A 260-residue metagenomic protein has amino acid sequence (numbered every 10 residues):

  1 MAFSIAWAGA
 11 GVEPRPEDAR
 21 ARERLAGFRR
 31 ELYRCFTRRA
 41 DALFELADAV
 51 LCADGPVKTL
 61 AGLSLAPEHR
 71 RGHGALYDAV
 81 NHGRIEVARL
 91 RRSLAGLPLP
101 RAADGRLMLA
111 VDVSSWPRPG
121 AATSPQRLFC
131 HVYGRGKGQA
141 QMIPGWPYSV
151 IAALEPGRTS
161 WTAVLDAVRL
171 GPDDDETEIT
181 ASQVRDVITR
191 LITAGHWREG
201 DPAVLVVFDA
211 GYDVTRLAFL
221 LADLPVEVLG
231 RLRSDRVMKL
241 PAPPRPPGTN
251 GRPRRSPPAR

Functional and structural regions predicted by a protein language model:
A2-N81: Gly/serine-rich nucleotide phosphate-binding loop at the start of the catalytic core of nucleotide/ADP-ribose-handling
P14, R29-F36, G62-L65, R70 (+6 more regions): Phosphate-ester processing/binding pockets and catalytic centers
A42, G55-K58, R71, A75 (+6 more regions): Generic alpha-helix structural propensity
D48-L51, G55, S64, Q139 (+3 more regions): Conserved aromatic-histidine-acidic binding/catalytic patches
V50, A79-V164, V168-G171: Active-site-proximal, Lys/Arg-enriched surface segment that forms a nucleic-acid-binding/basic interface patch
H69, H73, I85, W116 (+3 more regions): Tryptophan-centered motif/residue detector
P172-R260: An internal, acidic/charged active-site-proximal segment that coordinates divalent cations and/or engages
